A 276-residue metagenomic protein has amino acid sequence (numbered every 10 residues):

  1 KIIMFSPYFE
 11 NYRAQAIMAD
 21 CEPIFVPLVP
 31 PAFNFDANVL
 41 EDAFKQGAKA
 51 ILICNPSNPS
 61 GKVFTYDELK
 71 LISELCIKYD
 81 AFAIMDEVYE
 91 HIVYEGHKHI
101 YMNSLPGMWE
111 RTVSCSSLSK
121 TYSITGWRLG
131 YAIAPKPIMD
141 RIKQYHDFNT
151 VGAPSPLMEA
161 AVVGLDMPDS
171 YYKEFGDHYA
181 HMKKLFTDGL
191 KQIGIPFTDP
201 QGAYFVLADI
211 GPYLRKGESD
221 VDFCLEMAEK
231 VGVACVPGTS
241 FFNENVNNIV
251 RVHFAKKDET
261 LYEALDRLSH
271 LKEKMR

Functional and structural regions predicted by a protein language model:
K1-A16: Conserved PLP-anchoring active-site segment centered on the Schiff-base-forming lysine
I3, D42, K216-E218, E226-C235 (+1 more regions): PLP-dependent enzyme catalytic core of the Aspartate aminotransferase-like
M4, F25, L52-I53, M85 (+2 more regions): Hydrophobic residues in well-ordered beta-strands that form the structural core
A19, K78-Y79, I193, V231 (+1 more regions): Helix C-cap/helix->beta junction micro-motif
C21, K78-F82, W109-E110: A short helix->loop->beta-strand "cap" motif at the edges of active sites that frequently abuts
L28-E95: Active-site phosphate-binding strand-loop segment of PLP-dependent enzymes
R111-G202: PLP-dependent aminotransferase class I/II
Y179-A180, I193-K230: Conserved PLP-binding catalytic core of the aspartate aminotransferase-like
